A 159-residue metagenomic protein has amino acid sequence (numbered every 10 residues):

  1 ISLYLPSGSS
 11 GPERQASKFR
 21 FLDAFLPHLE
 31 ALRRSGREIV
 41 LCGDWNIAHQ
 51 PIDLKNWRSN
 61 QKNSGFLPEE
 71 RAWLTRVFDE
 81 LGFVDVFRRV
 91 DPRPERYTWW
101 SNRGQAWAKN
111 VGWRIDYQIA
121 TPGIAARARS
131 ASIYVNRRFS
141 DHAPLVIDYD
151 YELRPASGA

Functional and structural regions predicted by a protein language model:
I1-S9, C42: Active-site-proximal beta-strand elements of phosphoester/diester hydrolases
Y4-P6, N46-A48, D91-P92: Catalytic metal-binding/acid-base residues of hydrolase active sites
G11-R14, L54-K55: Short acidic, glycine/proline-rich loop/turn micro-motifs
E13-R20, Q61-F66: Alpha-helix N-cap and loop-to-helix initiation/capping positions
Q15-R37: A long, amphipathic alpha-helix that forms part of the scaffold/cap immediately adjacent to metal-dependent active
F21, F25, L41, E70-W73: Amphipathic alpha-helical interface surfaces
R37-P51: Acidic/histidine-rich, metal-coordinating catalytic segments
P51-A159: Metal-dependent phosphoester-hydrolase catalytic domains
